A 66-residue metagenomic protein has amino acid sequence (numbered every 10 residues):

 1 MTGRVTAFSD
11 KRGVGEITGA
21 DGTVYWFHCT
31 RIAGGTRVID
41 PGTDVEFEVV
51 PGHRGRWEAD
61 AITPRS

Functional and structural regions predicted by a protein language model:
M1-D10: Structural detector for short beta-strands of small beta-barrel domains
T6, T18, E48-V50, D60: Conserved positions in beta-strands of structured domains
S9, A33, T63-S66: A generic structural motif
K11-I17: Short aromatic-glycine-enriched beta-strand elements
T23-T36: Beta-strand/loop nucleic-acid-binding surfaces
A33-E46: Short nucleic-acid-contacting surface segments enriched for D/E, G, S/T with interspersed K/R
V50-S66: OB-fold/S1-family single-stranded nucleic acid-binding modules
